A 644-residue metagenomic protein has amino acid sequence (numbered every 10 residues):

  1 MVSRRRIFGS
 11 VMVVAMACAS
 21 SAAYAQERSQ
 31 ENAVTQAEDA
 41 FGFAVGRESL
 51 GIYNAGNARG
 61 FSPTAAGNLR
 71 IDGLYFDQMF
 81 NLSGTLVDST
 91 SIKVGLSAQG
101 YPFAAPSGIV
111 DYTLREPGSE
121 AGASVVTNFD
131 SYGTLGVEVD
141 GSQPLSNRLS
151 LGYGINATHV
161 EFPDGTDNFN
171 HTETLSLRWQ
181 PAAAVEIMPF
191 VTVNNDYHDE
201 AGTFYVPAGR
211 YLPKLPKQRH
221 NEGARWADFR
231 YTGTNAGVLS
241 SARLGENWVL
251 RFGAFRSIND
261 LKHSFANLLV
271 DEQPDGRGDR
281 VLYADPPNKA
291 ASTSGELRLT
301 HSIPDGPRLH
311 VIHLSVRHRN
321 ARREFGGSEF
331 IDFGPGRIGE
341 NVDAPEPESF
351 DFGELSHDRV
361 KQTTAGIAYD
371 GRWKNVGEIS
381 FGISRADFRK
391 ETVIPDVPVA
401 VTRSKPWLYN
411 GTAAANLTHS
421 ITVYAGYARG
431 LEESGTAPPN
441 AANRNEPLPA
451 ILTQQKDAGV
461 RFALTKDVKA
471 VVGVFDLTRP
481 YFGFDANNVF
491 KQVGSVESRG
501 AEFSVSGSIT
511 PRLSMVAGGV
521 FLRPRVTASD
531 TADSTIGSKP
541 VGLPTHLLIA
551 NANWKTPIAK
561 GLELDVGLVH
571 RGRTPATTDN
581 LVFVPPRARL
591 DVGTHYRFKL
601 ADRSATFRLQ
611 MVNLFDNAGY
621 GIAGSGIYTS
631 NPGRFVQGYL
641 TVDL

Functional and structural regions predicted by a protein language model:
M12, A25, N288, I312 (+1 more regions): Conserved C-terminal beta-signal and adjacent last beta-strands/turns of outer-membrane beta-barrel proteins
D39-A40, R70, D77, N81-V126: A beta-strand signature from Gram-negative outer-membrane beta-barrel systems, especially the internal plug domain
G122, N128-A201, W226-W248: Transmembrane beta-barrel wall of Gram-negative outer-membrane proteins
V137-D164, N168-T174, N235, V249-S302 (+5 more regions): Surface-exposed extracellular loop regions of Gram-negative outer-membrane beta-barrel proteins
S176-Q180, A184-R243, I258-A290, G334-F350 (+1 more regions): Acidic/polar loop-and-plug regions of large Gram-negative outer-membrane beta-barrel proteins
A182, A290-S292, S302-R322, S328 (+2 more regions): Structural signature of Gram-negative outer-membrane beta-barrels, strongest in the C-terminal barrel of TonB-dependent
S241-R243, V249-F255, N259-F265, N416 (+2 more regions): Membrane-embedded beta-barrel scaffold of Gram-negative outer-membrane proteins
N375-I379, D476-T478, V493-T577, A618 (+1 more regions): Gram-negative outer-membrane beta-barrel transporters
